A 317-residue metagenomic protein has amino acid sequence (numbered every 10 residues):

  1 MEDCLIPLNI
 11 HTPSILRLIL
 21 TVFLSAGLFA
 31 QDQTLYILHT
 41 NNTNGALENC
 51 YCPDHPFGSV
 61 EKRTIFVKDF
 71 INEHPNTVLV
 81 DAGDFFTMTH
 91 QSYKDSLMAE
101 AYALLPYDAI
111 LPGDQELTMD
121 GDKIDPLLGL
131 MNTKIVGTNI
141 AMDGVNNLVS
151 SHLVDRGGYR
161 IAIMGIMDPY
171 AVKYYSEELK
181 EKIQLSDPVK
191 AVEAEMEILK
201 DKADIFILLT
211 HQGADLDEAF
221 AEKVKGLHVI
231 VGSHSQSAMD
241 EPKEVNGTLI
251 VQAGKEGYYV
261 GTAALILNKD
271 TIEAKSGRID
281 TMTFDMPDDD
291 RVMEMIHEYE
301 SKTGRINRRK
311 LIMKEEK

Functional and structural regions predicted by a protein language model:
M1-S14: N-terminal secretory signal peptides that target proteins for export/translocation
D3, V22, N49-Y51: The N-terminal extracellular segments of secreted preproproteins, especially immediately downstream of signal
P13-T21: Sec-dependent signal peptide recognition, specifically the positively charged N-region followed immediately by
T21-A30: Hydrophobic h-region of N-terminal signal peptides that target proteins for export in Gram-negative bacteria
A30-K317: Acidic, metal/ion-coordinating pockets
